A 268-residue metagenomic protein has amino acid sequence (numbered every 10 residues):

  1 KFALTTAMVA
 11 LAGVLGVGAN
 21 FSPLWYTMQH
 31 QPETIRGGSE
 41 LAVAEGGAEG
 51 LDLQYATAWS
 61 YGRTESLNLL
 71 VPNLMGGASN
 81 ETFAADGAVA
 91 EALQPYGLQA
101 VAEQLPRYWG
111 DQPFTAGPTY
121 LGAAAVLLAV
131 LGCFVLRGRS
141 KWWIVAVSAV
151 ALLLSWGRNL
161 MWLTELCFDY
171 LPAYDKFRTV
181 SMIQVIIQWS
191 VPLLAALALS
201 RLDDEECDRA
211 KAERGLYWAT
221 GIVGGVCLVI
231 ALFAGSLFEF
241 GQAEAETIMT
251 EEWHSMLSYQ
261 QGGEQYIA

Functional and structural regions predicted by a protein language model:
K1-V14, L136-A268: Contiguous transmembrane helix-bundle modules in multi-pass membrane proteins
V14-S22: Hydrophobic transmembrane alpha-helical segments of multi-pass transport and channel proteins
F21-G132, G235-A268: Periplasmic/ER-lumenal interhelical loops and adjacent helix-loop junctions in multi-pass membrane proteins
